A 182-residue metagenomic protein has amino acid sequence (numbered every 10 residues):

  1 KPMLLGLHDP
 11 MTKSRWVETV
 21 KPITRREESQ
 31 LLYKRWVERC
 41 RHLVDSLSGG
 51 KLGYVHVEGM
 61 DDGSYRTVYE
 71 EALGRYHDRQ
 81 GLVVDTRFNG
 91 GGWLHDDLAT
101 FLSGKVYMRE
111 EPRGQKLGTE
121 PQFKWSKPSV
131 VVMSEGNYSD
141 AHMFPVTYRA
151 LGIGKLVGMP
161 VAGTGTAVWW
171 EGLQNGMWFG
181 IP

Functional and structural regions predicted by a protein language model:
M3-W178: Cleft-lining beta-strand/loop regions that shape enzyme active-site pockets
G180-P182: Short, intrinsically disordered, charge-balanced linker/junction segments flanking boundaries in proteins
